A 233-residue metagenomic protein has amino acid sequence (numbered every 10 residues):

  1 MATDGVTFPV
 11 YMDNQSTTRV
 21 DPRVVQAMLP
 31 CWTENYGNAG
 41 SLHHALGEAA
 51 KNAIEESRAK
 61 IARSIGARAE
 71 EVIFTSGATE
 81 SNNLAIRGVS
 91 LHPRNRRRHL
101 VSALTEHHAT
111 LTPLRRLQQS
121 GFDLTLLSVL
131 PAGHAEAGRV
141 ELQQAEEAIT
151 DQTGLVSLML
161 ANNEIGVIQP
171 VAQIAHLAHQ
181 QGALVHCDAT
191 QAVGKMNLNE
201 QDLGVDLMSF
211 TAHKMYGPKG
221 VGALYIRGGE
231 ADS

Functional and structural regions predicted by a protein language model:
M1-S233: Pyridoxal 5′-phosphate
